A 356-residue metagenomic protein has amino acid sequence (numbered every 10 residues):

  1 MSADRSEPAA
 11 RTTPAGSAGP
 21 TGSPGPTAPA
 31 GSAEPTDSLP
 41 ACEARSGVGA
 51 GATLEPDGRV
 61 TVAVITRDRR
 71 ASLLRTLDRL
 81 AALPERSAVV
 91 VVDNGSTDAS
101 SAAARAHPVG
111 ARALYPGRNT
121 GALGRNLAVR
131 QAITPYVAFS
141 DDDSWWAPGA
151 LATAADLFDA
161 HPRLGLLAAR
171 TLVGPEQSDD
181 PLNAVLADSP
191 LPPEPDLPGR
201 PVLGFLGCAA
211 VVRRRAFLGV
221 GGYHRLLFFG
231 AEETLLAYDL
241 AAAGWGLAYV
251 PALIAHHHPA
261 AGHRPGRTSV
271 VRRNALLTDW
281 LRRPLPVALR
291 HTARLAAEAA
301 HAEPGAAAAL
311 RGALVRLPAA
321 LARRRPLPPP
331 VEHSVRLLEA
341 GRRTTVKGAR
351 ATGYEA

Functional and structural regions predicted by a protein language model:
A71, R79, D93-A102, R118 (+1 more regions): A conserved acidic beta->alpha catalytic loop
D78-S87: Short, acidic, metal-binding catalytic loop of nucleotide-sugar glycosyltransferases
Y115-A132, T153: Glycine-rich, basic loop-to-helix element that forms the pyrophosphate-binding segment of sugar-nucleotide handling
V137: Short aromatic/hydrophobic "clamp" motif used to bind/position activated sugar donors
A147-P181: Conserved donor NDP-sugar-binding/catalytic core segment of glycosyltransferases
A169, A184-V202: Short, flexible, basic/aromatic active-site loop/helix in glycosyltransferases
L203-V212, A216-G221, L226-I254: A short, conserved alpha-helix in the catalytic core of glycosyltransferases
V270, P284-A356: Non-catalytic, C-terminal membrane-associated alpha-helical segments of glycosyltransferases
